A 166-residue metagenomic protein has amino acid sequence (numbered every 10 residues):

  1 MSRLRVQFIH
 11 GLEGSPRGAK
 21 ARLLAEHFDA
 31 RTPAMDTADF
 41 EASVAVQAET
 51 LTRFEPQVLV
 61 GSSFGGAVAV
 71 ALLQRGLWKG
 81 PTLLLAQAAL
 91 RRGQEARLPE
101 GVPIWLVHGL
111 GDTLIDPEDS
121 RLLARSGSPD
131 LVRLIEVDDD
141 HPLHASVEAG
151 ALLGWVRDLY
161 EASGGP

Functional and structural regions predicted by a protein language model:
S2-E55: Active-site catalytic motif of lipid deacylating hydrolases and related acyltransferases
G14-S15, L110-I115, H141-P142: Acidic catalytic loop of the alpha/beta-hydrolase fold
K20-A21, D116-R125, E148-A149: Short alpha-helix in the alpha/beta-hydrolase fold that links the catalytic acid
A45, H144-Y160: Post-His helix in hydrolase/transferase enzymes
V60-V70: Gly/Ala-rich beta-loop-alpha elbow adjacent to hydrolase catalytic centers
W78-L90: A conserved short beta-strand
E100, W105-H108, D112: Short beta-strand/loop motif that positions the catalytic acidic residue of the alpha/beta-hydrolase fold
R125-H144: Catalytic histidine neighborhood in serine/cysteine hydrolases with alpha/beta-hydrolase-type architecture
